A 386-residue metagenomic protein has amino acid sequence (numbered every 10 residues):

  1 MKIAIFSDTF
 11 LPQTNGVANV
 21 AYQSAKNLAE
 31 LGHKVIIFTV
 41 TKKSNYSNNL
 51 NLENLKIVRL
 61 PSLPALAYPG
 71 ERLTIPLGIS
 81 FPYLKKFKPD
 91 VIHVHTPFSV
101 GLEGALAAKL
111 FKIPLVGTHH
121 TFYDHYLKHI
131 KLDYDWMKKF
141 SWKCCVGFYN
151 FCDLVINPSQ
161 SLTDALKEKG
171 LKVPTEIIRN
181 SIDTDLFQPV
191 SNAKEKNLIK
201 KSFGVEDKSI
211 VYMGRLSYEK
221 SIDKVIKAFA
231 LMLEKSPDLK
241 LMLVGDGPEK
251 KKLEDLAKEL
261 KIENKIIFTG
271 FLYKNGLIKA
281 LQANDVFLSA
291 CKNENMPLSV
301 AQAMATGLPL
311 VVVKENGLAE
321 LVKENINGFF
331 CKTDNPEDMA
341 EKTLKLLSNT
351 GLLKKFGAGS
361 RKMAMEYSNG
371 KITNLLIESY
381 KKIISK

Functional and structural regions predicted by a protein language model:
M1-R59, I377, K381: N-terminal subdomain of nucleotide-sugar transferases
T41, S161, S181: Carbohydrate-associated surface elements
G204-F229: Conserved donor-binding/catalytic core segment of Leloir-type glycosyltransferases
K252-L272: Nucleotide-activated donor-binding/catalytic signature segment of Leloir-type glycosyltransferases, i.e., the conserved
K292: Aromatic "clamp/platform" in nucleotide-sugar-dependent glycosyltransferases that forms part of the donor/acceptor
P309-V312: Short hydrophobic beta-strand element within catalytic cores of glycosyltransferases and related nucleotide-activated
E324-N325, F329-P336, K345-G351: Conserved acidic donor-binding segment of nucleotide-sugar-dependent glycosyltransferases
D338, K345, L352-E366, E378: A short, well-ordered alpha-helix in the C-terminal region of glycosyltransferases
